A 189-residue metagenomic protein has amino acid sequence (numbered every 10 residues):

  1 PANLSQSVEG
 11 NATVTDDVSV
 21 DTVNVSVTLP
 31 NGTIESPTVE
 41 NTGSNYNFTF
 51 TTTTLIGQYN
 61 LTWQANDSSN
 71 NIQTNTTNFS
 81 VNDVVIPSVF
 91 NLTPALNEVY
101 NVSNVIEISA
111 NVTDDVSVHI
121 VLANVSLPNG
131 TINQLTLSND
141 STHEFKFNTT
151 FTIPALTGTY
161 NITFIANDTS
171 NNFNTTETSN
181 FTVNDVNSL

Functional and structural regions predicted by a protein language model:
P1-Q6, N97-N104: Short, solvent-exposed loop/linker segments at the N-terminal edge of repeated beta-sheet extracellular domains
A12-V18, L29, D67, A110-V116 (+2 more regions): Extracellular acidic, Ser/Thr/Pro-rich low-complexity tracts
S26-I34, N124-I132: Change "in extracellular beta-sheet-rich domains … of secreted and cell-surface proteins" to "in beta-sheet-rich domains
N41-T49, D140-T150: Aromatic sugar-binding surface patches on proteins that engage polysaccharides or sugar-phosphate polymers
T51-Q58, T152-T159: Surface-exposed, short loops/turns at beta-strand junctions within beta-sandwich domains
N71-N82, N172-N184: Terminal edge beta-strands and adjacent linker/stalk segments of extracellular immunoglobulin-superfamily beta-sandwich
V84-P94, V186-L189: Proline-enriched interdomain boundary motifs that mark the N-terminal boundary and often initiate the first structured
